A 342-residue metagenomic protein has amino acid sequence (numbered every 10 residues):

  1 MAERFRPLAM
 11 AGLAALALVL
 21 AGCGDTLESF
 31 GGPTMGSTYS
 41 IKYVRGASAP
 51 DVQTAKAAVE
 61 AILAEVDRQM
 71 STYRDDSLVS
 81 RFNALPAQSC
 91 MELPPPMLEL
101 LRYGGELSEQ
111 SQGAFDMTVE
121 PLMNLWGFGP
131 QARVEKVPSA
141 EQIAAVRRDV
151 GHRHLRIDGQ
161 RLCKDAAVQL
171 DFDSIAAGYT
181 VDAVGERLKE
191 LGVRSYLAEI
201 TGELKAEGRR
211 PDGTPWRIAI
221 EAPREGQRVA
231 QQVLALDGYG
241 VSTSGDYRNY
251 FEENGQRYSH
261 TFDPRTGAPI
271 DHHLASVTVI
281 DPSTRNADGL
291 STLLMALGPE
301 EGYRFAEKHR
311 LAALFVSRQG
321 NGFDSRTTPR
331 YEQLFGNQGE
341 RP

Functional and structural regions predicted by a protein language model:
A2-P342: Mature catalytic core of soluble alpha/beta enzymes
